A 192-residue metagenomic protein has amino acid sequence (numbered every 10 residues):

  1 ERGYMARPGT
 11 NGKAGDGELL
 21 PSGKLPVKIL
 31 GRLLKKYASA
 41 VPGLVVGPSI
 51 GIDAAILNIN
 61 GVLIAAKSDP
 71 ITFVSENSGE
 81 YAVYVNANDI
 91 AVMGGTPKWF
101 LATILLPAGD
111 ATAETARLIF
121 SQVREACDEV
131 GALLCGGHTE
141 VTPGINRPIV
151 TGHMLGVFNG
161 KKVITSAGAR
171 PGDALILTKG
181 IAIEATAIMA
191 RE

Functional and structural regions predicted by a protein language model:
E1-E192: Helix-biased detector of long, well-ordered alpha-helical tracts
